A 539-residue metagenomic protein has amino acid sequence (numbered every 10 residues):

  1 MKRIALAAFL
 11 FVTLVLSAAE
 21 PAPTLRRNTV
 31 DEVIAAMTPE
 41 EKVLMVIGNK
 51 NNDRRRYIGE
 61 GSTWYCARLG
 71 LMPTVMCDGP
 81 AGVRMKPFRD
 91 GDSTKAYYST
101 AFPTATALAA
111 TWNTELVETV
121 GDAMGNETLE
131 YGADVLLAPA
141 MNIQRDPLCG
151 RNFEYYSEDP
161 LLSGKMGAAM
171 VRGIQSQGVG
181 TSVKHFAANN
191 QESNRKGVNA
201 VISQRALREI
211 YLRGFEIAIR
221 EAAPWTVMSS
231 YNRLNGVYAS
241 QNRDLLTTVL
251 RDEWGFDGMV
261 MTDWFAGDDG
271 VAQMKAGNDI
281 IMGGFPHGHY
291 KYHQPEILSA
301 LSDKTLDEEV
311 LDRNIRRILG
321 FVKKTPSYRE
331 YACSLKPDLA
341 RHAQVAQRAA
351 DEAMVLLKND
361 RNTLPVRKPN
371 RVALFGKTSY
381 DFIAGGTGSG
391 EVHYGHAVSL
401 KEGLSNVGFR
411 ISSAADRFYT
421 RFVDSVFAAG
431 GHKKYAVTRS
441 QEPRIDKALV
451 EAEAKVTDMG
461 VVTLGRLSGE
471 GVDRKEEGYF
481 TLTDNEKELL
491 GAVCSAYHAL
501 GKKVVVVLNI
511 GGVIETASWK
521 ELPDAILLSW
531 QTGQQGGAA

Functional and structural regions predicted by a protein language model:
M1-T24: Bacterial Sec-dependent N-terminal signal peptides
A18-A539: Glycoside hydrolase catalytic-domain context in secreted enzymes
